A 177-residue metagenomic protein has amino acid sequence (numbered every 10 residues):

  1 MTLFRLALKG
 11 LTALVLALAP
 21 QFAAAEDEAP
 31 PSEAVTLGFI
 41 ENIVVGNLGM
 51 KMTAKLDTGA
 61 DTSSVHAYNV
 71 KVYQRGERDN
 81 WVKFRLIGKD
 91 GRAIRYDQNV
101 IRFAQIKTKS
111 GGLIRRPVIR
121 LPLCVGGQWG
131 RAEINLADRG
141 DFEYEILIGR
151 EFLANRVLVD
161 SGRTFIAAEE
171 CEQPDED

Functional and structural regions predicted by a protein language model:
M1-L11: Bacterial N-terminal signal peptides that target proteins for export
K9-A19: Bacterial N-terminal signal peptides
A24-D177: Pepsin/retropepsin-fold aspartyl endopeptidases
